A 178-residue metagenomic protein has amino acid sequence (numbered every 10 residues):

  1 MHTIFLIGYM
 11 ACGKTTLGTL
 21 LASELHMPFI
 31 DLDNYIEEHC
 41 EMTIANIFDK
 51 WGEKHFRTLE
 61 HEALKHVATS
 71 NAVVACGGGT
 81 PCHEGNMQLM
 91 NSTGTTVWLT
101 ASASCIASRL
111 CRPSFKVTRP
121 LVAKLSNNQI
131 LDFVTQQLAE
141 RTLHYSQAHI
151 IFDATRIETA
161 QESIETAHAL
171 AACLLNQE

Functional and structural regions predicted by a protein language model:
L6: Hydrophobic anchor at the beta1->P-loop junction of P-loop NTPases
Y9: P-loop (Walker A) phosphate-binding loop of NTP-binding proteins
C12: ATP-binding Walker
T15: Walker A/P-loop
E24, A139-E178: NTP-dependent small-molecule kinase module
N34-N91, R112: ATP-dependent small-molecule kinase phosphotransfer cores that center on conserved nucleotide phosphate-binding segments
T93-T142: A glycine- and Lys/Arg-enriched "phosphate-lid" helix/loop adjacent to the NTP-binding pocket of small-molecule kinases
